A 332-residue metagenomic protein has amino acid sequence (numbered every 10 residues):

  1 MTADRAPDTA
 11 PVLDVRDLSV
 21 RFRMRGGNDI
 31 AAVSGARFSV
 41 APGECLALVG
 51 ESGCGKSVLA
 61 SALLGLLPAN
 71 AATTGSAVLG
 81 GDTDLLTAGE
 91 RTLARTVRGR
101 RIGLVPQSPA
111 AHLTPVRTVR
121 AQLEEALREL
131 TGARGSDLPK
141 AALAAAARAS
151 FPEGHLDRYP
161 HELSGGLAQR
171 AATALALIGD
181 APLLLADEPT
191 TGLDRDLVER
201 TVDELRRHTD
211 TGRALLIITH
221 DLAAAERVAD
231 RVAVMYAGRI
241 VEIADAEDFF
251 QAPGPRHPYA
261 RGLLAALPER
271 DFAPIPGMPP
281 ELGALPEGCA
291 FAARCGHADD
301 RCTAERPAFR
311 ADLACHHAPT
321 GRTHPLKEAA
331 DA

Functional and structural regions predicted by a protein language model:
M1-A252, G321, P325-A332: ABC transporter nucleotide-binding domains
I243-A332: Short catalytic/signature loops enriched in Gly
